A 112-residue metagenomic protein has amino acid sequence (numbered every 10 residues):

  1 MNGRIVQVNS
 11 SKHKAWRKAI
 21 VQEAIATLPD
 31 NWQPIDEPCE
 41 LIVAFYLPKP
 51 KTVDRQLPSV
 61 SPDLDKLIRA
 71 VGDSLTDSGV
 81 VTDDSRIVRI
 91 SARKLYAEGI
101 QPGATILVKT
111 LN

Functional and structural regions predicted by a protein language model:
M1-N112: Acidic, proline/glycine-enriched N-terminal capping motif
